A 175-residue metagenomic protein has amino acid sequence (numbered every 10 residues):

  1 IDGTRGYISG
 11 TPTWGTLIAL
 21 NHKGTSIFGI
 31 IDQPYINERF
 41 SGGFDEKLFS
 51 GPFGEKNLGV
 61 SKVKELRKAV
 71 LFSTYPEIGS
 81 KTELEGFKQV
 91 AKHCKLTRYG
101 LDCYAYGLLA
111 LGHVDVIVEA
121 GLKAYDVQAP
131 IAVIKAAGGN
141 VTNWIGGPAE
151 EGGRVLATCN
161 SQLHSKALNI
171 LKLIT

Functional and structural regions predicted by a protein language model:
I1-F49: DPxDG-like acidic metal-binding loop motif
G29, L48-P52, S73, V116: Short hydrophobic/aromatic-rich beta-strand segments that constitute the beta-sheet cores of beta-sandwich/beta-barrel
G43, P52, L168-L171: Short, flexible helix/strand-to-coil boundary loops that buttress conserved ligand/catalytic motifs in alpha/beta
G54-L58: Short, structured interface segments
G59-T175: An extended, acidic
